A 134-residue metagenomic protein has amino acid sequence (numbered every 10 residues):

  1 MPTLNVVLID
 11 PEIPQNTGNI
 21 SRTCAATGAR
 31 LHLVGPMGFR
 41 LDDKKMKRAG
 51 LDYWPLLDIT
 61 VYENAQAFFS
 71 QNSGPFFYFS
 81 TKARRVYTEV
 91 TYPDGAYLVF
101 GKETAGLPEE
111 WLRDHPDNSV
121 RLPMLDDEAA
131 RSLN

Functional and structural regions predicted by a protein language model:
M1-N134: Post-transcriptional modification and biogenesis factors for structured RNAs of the translation apparatus
